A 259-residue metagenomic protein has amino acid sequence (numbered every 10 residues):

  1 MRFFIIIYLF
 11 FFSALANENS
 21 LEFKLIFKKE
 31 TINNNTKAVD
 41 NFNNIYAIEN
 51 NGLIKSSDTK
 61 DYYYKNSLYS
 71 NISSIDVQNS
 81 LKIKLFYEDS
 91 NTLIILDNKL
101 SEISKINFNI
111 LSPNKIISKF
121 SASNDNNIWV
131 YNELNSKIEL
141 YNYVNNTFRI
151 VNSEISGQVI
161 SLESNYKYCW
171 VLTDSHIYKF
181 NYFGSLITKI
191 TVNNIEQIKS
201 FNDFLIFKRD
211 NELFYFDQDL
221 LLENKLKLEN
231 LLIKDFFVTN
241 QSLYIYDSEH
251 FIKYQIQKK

Functional and structural regions predicted by a protein language model:
F3-S13: Sec-dependent N-terminal signal peptides
N17-N33, S56-D61: A short helix->beta-strand "capping" segment at the edge of beta-propeller domains
I26-I32, Y63-L68, N107-P113, I150-S156 (+2 more regions): Surface loop/turn motifs at the tips and blade-to-blade linkers of beta-strand repeat domains
I32-D40, Y69-V77, P113-S121, S156-Y166 (+2 more regions): Repeated scaffold domains used in trafficking and secretory/extracellular systems, primarily beta-propellers
T36-E49, L53, L81-E88, L93 (+6 more regions): Short beta-strand elements that form the blades of beta-propeller/WD-repeat-like and other beta-sheet-rich scaffold
S56-K60, D97-S101, N142-N146, N181-S185 (+2 more regions): Short loop/turn segments that connect beta-strands within beta-propeller blades
Y62-K105: Mid-chain, structured segments of secreted extracytoplasmic proteins
Y215-K259: Hydrophilic extracytoplasmic domains
